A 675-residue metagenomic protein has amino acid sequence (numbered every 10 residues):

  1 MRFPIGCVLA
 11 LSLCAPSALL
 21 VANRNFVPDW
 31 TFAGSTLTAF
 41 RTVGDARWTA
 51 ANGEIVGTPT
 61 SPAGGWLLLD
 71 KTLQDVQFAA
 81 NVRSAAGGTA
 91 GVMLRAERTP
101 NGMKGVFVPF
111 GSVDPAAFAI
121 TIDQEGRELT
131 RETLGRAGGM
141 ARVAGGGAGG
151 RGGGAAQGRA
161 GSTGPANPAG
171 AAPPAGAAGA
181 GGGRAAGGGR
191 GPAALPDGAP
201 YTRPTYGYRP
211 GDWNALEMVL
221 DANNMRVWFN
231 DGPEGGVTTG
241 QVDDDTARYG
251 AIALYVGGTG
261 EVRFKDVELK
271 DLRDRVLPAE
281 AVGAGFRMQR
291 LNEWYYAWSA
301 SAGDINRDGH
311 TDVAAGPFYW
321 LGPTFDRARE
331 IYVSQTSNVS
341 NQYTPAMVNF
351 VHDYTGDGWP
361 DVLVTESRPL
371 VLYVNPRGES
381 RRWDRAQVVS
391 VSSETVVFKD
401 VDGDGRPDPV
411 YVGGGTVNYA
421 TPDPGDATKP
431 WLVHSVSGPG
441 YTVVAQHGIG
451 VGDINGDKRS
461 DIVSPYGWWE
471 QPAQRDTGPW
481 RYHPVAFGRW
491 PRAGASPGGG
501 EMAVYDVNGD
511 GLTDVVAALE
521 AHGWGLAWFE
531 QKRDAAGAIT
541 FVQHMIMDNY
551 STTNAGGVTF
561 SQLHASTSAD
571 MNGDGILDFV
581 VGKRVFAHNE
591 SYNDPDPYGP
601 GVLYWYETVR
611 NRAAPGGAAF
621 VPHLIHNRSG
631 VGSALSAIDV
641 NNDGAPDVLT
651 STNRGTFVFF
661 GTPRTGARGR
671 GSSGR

Functional and structural regions predicted by a protein language model:
G6, G179, G671-G674: Residue-identity detector for glycine
G6-A18: Bacterial N-terminal signal peptides
L20-V282, T324, Y332-V333: Carbohydrate-interacting regions of secretory-pathway proteins
P204, G235, T239, D266-R675: Beta-propeller-forming repeat regions
